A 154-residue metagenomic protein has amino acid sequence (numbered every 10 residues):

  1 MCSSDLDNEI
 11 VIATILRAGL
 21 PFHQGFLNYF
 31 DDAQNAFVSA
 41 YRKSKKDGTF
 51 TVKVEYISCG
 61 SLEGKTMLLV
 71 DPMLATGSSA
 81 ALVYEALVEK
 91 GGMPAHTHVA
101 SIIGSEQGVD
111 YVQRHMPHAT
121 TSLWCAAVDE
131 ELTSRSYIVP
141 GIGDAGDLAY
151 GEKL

Functional and structural regions predicted by a protein language model:
M1-S3: Short, small-residue-biased leader/transition segments that mark boundaries at the very start of proteins
D7-I15, H98-A100: Short glycine-rich phosphate-binding loop at a beta-alpha junction
E9, D32-Q34, G64, P94-H96 (+1 more regions): A generic structural signal for alpha->beta connector loops
G19-H23, E106-V109: Short, well-ordered alpha-helical microsegments
L20-M67, S78: Short, glycine/charge-rich flexible loops or terminal/linker lids adjacent to PRPP-binding catalytic cores
N28, L82-L154: PRPP-dependent phosphoribosyltransferase catalytic core
A75-V83: Short glycine/serine/threonine-rich phosphate/pyrophosphate-binding segments that cradle anionic phosphate groups
